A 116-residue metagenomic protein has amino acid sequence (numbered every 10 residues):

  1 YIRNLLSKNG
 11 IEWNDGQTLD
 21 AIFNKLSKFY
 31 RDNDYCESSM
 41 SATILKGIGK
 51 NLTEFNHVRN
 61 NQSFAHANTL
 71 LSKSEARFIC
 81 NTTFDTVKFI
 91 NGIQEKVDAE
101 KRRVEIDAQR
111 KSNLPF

Functional and structural regions predicted by a protein language model:
Y1-T53, K96-D107: Amphipathic alpha-helical interface elements
S41-K101: Charge-enriched, short contiguous segments at helix-coil
A108-F116: Acidic, Ser/Thr-rich low-complexity intrinsically disordered segments
